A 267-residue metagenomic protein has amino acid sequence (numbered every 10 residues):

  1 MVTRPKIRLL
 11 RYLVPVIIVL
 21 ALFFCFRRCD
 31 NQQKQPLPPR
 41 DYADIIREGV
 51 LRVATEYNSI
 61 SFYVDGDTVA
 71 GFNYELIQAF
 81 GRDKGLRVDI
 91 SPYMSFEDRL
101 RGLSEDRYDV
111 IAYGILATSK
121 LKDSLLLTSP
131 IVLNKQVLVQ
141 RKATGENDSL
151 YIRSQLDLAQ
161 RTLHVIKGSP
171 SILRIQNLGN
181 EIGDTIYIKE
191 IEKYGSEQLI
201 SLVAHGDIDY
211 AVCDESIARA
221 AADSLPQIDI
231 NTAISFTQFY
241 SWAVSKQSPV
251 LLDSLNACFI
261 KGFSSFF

Functional and structural regions predicted by a protein language model:
R11-C25: Hydrophobic membrane-insertion alpha-helices, especially the h-region of bacterial N-terminal signal peptides
R11-Y12, N31-D123, I188-K193: Extracytoplasmic small-molecule ligand-binding "clamshell" domains of the periplasmic binding protein/Venus flytrap
C29-Q35, G168-I191, P226, I230-N231 (+1 more regions): Ligand-binding clefts/hinges and TM-proximal coupling segments of bilobed small-molecule sensing domains
D30-P36, Y74-D83, R141-P170, E215-R219 (+1 more regions): Extended ligand-binding regions for polar small-molecule ligands
L51-E56, L125-Y151, W242-K246: Hydrophobic/proline-rich hinge and linker segments of small-molecule sensing/allosteric domains, predominantly
E97, R101-S104, A112-S124, R174-E181 (+1 more regions): A ligand-binding cleft/hinge motif common to bilobed small-molecule-binding domains
V137, A143-A220: Pocket-lining segment of extracytoplasmic ligand-binding domains
